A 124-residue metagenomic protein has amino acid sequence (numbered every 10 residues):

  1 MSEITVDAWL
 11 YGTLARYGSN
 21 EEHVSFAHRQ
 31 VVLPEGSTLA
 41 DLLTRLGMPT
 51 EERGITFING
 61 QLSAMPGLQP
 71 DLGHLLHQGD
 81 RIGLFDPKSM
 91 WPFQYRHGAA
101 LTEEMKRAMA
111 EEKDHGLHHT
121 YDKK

Functional and structural regions predicted by a protein language model:
M1-K124: Ubiquitin-like/PB1-type beta-grasp interaction modules and other compact soluble beta-rich domains
